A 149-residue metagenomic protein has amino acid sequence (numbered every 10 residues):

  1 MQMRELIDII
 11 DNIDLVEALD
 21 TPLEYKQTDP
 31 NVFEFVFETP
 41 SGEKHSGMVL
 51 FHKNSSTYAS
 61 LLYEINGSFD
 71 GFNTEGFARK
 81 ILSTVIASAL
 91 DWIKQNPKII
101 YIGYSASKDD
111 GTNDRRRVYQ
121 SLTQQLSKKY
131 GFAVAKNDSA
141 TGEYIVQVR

Functional and structural regions predicted by a protein language model:
M1-R149: Non-catalytic substrate-recognition and accessory regions of acyl/acetyltransferase enzymes
